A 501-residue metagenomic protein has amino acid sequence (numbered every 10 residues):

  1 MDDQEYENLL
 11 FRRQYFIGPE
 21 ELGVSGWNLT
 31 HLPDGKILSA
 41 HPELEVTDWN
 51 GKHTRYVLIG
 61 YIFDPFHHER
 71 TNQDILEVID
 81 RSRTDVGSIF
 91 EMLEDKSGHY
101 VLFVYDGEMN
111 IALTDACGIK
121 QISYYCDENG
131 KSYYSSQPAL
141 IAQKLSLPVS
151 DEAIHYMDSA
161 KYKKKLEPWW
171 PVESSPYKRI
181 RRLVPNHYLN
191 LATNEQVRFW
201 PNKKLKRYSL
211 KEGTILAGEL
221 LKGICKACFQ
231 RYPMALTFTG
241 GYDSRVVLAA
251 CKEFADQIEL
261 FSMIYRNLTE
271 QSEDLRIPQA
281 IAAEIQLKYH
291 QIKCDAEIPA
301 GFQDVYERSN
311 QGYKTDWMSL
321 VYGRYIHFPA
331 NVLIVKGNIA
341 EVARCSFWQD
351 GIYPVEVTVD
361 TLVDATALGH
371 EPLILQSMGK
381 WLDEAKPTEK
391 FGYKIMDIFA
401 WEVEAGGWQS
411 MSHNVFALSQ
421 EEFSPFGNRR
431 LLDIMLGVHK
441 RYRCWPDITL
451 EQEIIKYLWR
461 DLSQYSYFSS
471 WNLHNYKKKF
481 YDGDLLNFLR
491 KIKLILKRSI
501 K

Functional and structural regions predicted by a protein language model:
M1-G240, V246-I292: Cysteine-centered catalytic environments shared across enzyme families
M1-Y6, M109-I111, I119, E128 (+4 more regions): ATP-dependent adenylate-handling active sites, centered on carboxylate activation for C-N bond formation
K96-G98, E219-L220, A405-Q409, R498-K501: Short, motif-level signal for alpha-helix interfacial/capping segments enriched in acidic residues and aromatics/proline
M157, Y306, M396-E404, M435: Short alpha-helical scaffolding segments that buttress acidic/His motifs in well-ordered protein cores
Y188, F399-M411: Core structural elements
N472-L473: Short amphipathic alpha-helical segments embedded in low-complexity Lys/Glu-rich regions
L489-K501: Acidic, carboxylate-rich catalytic segments that either coordinate divalent cations
